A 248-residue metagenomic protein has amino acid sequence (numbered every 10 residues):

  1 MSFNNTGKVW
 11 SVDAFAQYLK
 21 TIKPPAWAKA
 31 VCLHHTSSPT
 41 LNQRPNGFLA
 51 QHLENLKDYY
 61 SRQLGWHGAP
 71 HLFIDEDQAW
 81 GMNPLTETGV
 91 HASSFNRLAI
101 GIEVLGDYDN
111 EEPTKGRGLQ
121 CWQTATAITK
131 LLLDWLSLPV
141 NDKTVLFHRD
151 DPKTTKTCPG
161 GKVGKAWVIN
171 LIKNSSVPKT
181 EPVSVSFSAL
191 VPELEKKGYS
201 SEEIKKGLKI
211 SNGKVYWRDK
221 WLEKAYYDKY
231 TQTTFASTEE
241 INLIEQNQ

Functional and structural regions predicted by a protein language model:
M1-T36, Q43, E76-A79, P84-T88 (+2 more regions): Basic/polar, cationic surfaces and motifs that engage anionic cell-wall and phosphate/carboxylate ligands
Y18, L171, L190-E193, G207 (+1 more regions): Charge-rich, solvent-exposed alpha-helical interaction surfaces
G47-S61, G65-G68, F73, N83 (+1 more regions): Glycan-recognition patch characteristic of GH18 chitinases/ENGases and related GlcNAc/peptidoglycan-binding proteins
G65-G68, I74-D77, G81, V215-W221 (+1 more regions): Short, intrinsically disordered low-complexity segments
I172, S176-P178, K229-Q248: Repeat-associated, polar segments at repeat-unit boundaries in modular proteins
E181-Y199: Disulfide-bonded cysteine-rich modules in secreted/extracellular proteins, activating on the conserved Cys frameworks
S200-L208: Short, well-structured beta-strand/strand-turn elements
G207-F235: Acidic, low-complexity, intrinsically disordered interaction modules
